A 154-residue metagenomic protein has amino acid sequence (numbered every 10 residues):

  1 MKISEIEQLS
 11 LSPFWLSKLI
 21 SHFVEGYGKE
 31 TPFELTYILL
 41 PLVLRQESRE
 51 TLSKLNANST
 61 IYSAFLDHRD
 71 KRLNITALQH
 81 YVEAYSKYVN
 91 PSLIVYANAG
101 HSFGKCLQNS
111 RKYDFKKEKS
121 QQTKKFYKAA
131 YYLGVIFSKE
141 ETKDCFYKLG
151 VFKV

Functional and structural regions predicted by a protein language model:
M1-R45: Long, hydrophobic N-terminal alpha-helical segment
K29-S63, K71: Short, well-structured hydrophobic secondary-structure segments
T60, K87-P91, A129: Charge-enriched amphipathic alpha-helical scaffolds
S63-K87: Helix-adjacent hinge/juxtasegments
L73, S86, N90-I94, K117-E118: Charge-rich amphipathic alpha-helical interaction elements
L93-Q108: A short, conserved structural fragment
N109-F115: Minor-groove-contacting beta-hairpin "wing" of winged helix-turn-helix DNA-binding domains
F115-V154: Glycine-rich, aromatic-bearing surface loops/beta-hairpins
